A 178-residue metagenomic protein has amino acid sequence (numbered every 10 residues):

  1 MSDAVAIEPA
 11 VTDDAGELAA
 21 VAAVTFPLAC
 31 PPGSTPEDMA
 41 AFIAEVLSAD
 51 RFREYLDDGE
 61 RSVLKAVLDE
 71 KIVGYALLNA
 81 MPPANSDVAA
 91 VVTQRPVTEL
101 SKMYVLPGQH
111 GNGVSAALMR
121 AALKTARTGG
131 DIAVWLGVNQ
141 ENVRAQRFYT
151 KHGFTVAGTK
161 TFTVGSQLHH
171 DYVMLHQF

Functional and structural regions predicted by a protein language model:
S2, E8-P9: N-terminal module of bacterial RNA polymerase sigma factors
D3, P32, V92-T98, I132-W135 (+3 more regions): C-terminal "cap" of GNAT-fold acetyltransferases
P9-A15, A19-P32, A40-G108, A116-A121 (+4 more regions): Acetyl-CoA-dependent GNAT
G59, H152-G153: Structural motif
L106-G108, N112, Q140-E141: Active-site acidic-Proline motif in GNAT/NAT acetyltransferases
G113, G130, G153: Short glycine-rich hinge loops at helix-strand junctions in the catalytic core of two-component histidine kinases
